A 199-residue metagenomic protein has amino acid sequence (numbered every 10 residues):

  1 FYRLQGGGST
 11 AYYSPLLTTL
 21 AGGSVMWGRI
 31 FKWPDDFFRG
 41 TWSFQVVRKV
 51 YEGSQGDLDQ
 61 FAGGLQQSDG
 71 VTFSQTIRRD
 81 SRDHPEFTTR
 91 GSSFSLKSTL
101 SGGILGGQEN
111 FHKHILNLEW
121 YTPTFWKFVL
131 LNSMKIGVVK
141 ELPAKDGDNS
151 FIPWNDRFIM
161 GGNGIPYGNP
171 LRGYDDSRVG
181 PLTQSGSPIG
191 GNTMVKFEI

Functional and structural regions predicted by a protein language model:
F1-S95, F128, R172-P188, N192: Gram-negative/organellar outer-membrane beta-barrel architecture
Y13-T18, G102-E109: Solvent-exposed loop/turn segments connecting transmembrane beta-strands in outer-membrane beta-barrel proteins
G23-R29, F73-R79, L116-W120, M134-I136 (+1 more regions): Residues on the lipid-exposed face of transmembrane beta-strands in outer-membrane beta-barrel proteins
I30, D80-H84, S101-G103, E119-P123: Short beta-turn/strand-loop junction motif enriched in small, turn-promoting residues
R48-Y51, G103-L105, G137-P143: Flexible loop/turn segments at secondary-structure boundaries
G56-L65, K113, D148-I159: Flexible, surface-exposed loop regions and adjacent strand-edge segments of Gram-negative outer-membrane beta-barrel
F94-S101, Q108-V139: Acidic, glycine-rich loop-and-beta core segments that form the ion-binding/anion-interacting portion of active sites
F128-E198: Extracytoplasmic gating/loop element in the C-terminal half of outer-membrane beta-barrel translocons and assembly
